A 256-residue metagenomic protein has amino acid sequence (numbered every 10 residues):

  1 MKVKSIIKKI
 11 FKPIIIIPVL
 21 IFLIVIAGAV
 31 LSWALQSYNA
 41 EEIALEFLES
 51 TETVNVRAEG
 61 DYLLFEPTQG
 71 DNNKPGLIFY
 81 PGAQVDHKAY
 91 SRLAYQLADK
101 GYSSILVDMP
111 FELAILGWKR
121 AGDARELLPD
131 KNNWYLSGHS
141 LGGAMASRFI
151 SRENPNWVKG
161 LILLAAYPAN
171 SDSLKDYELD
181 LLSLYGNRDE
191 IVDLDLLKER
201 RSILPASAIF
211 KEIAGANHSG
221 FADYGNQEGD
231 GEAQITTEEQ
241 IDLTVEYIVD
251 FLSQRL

Functional and structural regions predicted by a protein language model:
K2-V54: N-terminal membrane-anchoring alpha-helices
N73-G82: Short beta-strand element of the alpha/beta-hydrolase
L93, V192-R201: Short alpha-helix in the alpha/beta-hydrolase fold that links the catalytic acid
A94-A114: Conserved alpha/beta-hydrolase
G138-A146: Gly/Ala-rich beta-loop-alpha elbow adjacent to hydrolase catalytic centers
Y177, S183-Y185, D189: Short beta-strand/loop motif that positions the catalytic acidic residue of the alpha/beta-hydrolase fold
R200-L256: C-terminal catalytic-base region of ester-bond hydrolases, centering on the histidine of the charge-relay
